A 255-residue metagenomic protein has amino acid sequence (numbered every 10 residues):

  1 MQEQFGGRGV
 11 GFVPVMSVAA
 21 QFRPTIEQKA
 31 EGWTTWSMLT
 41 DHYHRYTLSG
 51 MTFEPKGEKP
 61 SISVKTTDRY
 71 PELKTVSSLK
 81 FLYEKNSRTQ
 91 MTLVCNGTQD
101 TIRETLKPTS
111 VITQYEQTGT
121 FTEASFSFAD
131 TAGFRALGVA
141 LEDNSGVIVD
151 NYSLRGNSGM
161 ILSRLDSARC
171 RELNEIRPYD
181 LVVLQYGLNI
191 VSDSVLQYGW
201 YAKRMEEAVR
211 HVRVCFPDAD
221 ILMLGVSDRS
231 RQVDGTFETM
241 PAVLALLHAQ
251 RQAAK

Functional and structural regions predicted by a protein language model:
M1-I148: N-terminal secretory targeting modules
E54-D100, L106, A132, E142-K255: Alpha-helical cap/lid subdomain in secreted, periplasmic, or secretory-pathway luminal O-acyl-processing enzymes
